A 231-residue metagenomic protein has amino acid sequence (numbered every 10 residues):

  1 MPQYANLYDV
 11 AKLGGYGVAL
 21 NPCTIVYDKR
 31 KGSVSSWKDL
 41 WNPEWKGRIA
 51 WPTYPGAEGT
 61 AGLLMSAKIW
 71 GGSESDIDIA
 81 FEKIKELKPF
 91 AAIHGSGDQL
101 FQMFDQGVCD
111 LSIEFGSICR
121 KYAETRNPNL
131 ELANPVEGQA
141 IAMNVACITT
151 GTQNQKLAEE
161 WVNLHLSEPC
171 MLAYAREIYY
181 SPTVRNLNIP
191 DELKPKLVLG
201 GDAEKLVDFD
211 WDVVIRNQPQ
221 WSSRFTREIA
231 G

Functional and structural regions predicted by a protein language model:
M1-V108: Extracytoplasmic ligand-binding site segments that recognize negatively charged/polar headgroups
L20-N21, F81-L87, R126-T150, N186: Periplasmic-binding protein-like
P22-K31, M65-I69, A142-L157, A173: A bilobed periplasmic-binding-protein/Venus flytrap-type ligand-binding module shared by bacterial periplasmic
N42-K46, A67-G71, P89, D105 (+5 more regions): Sec-exported extracytoplasmic/periplasmic mature domains
L100-M103, C119, A158: Short, hydrophobic alpha-helical packing/hinge segments within bilobed ligand-binding/sensory domains
D105, D110-N129: A ligand-binding cleft/hinge motif common to bilobed small-molecule-binding domains
T149-L206: Mature extracytoplasmic/periplasmic domains
D191-G231: Extracellular/periplasmic bilobal clamshell ligand-binding domains
